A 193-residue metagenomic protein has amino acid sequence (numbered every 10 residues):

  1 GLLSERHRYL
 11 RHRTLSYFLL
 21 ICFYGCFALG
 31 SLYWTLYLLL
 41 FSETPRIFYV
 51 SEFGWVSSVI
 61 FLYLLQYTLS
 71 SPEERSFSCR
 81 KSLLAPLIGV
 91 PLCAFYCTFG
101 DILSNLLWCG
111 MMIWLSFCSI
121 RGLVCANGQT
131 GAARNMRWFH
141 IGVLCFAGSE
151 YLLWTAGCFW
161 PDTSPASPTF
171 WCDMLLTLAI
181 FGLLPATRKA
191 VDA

Functional and structural regions predicted by a protein language model:
G1, S16-L40, E52-F61, V90-P91 (+2 more regions): Hydrophobic alpha-helical transmembrane segments of multi-pass membrane proteins
G1-L10, W34-L83, S119-A126, L183-D192: Internal transmembrane alpha-helix with an interfacial aromatic "cap," most often the third helix
L2, R6, I21-Y24, L65 (+3 more regions): Generic hydrophobic/packing signal
R8-C26, E74-L84, T130-G142, D192-A193: Membrane-interfacial loop-to-transmembrane alpha-helix junctions, especially the N-terminal start
R8-F18, S42-Y49, F99-I102, T130-R134 (+1 more regions): Juxtamembrane loop-transmembrane helix junctions in multi-pass integral membrane proteins, especially the extracellular
P45, P72, P86, P91 (+3 more regions): Proline-rich intrinsically disordered, low-complexity coils
G89-C125, A166-C172: Extracellular-loop-to-transmembrane junctions of the mid-late helices
F117-A193: C-terminal transmembrane-bundle signature of multipass membrane proteins, characterized by strong activation on
